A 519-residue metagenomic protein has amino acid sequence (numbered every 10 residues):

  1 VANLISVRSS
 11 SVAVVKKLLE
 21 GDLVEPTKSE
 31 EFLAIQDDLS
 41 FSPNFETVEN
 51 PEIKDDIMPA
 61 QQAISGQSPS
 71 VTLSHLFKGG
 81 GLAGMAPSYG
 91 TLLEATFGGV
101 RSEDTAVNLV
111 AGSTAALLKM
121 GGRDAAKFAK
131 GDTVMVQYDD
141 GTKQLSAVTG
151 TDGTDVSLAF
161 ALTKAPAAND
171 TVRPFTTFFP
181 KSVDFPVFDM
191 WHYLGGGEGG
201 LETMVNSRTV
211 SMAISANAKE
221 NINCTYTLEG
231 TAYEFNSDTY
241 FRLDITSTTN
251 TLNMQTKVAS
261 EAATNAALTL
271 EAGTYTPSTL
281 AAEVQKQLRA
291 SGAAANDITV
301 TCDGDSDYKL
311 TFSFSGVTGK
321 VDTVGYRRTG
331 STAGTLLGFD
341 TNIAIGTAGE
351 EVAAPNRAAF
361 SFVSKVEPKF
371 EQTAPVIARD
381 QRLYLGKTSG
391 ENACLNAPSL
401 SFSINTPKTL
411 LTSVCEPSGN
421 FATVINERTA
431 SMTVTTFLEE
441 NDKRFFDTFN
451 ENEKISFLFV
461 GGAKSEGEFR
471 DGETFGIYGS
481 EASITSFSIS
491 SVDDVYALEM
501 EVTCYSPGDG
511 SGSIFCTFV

Functional and structural regions predicted by a protein language model:
V1-T249, Q255-N265, E271-Y275, K286 (+2 more regions): Signature of extracytoplasmic/envelope-associated structural regions
T239-V363: Polar, low-complexity export/assembly segments characteristic of proteins that are secreted or assemble on the cell
